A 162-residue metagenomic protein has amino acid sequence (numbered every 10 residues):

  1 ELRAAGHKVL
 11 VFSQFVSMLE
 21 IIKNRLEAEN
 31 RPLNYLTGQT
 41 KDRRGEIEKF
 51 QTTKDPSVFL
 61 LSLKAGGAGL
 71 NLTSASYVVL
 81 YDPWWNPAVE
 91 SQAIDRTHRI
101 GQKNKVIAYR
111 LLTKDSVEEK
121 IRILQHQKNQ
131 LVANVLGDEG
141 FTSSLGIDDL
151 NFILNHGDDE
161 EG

Functional and structural regions predicted by a protein language model:
E1-G162: ASCE P-loop NTPase motor core, strongest for the SF2 helicase catalytic module
